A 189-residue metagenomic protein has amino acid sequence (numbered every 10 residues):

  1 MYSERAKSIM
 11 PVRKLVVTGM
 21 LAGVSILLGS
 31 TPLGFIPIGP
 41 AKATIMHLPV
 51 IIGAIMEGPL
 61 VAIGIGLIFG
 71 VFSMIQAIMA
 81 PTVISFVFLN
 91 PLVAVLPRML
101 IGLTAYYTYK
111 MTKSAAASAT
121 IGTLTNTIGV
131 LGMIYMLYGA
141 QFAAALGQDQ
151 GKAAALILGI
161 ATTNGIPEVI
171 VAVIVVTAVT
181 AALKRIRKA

Functional and structural regions predicted by a protein language model:
M1-A189: Loop-helix junctions at membrane interfaces
